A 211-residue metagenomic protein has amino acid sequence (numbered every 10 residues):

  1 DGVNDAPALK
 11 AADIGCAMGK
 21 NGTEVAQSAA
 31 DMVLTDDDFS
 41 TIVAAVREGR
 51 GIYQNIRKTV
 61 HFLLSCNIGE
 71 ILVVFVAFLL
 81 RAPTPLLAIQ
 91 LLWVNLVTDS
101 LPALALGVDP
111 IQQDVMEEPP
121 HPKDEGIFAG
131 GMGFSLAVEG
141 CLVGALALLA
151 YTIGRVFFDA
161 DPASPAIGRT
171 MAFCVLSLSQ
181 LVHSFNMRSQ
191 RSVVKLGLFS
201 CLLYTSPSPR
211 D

Functional and structural regions predicted by a protein language model:
G2-V3, V97: A short acidic Gly-Thr/Ser loop motif
V3-S28: Acidic, Mg2+-coordinating phosphoryl-transfer loop and its flanking beta/alpha structural elements, shared across
G19-V194: Membrane-embedded transport module
L196-L203: Cytoplasmic-side transmembrane-helix entry/capping segments in multi-pass membrane proteins
Y204-D211: Conserved small/polar residues in nucleotide/adenosyl-binding loops
